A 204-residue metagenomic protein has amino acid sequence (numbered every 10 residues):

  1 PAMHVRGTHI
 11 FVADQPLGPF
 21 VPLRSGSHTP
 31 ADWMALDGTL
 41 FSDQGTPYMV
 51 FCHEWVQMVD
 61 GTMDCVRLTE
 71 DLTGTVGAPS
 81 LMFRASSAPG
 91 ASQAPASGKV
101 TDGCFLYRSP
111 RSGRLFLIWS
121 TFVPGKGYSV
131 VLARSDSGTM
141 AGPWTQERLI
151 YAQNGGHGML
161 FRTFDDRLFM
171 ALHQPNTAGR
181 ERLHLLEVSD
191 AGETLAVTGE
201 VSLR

Functional and structural regions predicted by a protein language model:
P1-R204: Carbohydrate-active catalytic/glycan-binding domains of CAZyme proteins, especially the secreted or lumenal ectodomains
